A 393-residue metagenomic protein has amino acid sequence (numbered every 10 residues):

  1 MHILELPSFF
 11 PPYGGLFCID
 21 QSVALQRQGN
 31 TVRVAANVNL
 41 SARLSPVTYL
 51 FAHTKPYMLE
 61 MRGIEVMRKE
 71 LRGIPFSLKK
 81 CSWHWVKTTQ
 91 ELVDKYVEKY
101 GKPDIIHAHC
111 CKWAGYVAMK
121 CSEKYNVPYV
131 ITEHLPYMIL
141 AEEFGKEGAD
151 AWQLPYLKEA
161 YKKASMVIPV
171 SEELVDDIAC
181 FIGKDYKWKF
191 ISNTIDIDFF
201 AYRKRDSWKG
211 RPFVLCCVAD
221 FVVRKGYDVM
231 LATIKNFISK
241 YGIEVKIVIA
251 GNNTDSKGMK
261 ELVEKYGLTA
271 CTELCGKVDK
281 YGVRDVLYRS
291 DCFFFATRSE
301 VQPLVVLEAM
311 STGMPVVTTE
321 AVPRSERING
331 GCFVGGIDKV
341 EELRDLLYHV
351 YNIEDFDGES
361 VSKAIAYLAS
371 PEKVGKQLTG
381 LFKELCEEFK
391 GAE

Functional and structural regions predicted by a protein language model:
M1-E60, E393: N-terminal subdomain of nucleotide-sugar transferases
L4, I168, S207-K225, L231-I234 (+1 more regions): Conserved donor-binding/catalytic core segment of Leloir-type glycosyltransferases
V127-V130, M138-E159, I197-F199: Nucleotide-sugar donor phosphate/pyrophosphate-binding loop at the beta->alpha transition of glycosyltransferases
E173, T194: Carbohydrate-associated surface elements
K260-V278: Nucleotide-activated donor-binding/catalytic signature segment of Leloir-type glycosyltransferases, i.e., the conserved
R298: Aromatic "clamp/platform" in nucleotide-sugar-dependent glycosyltransferases that forms part of the donor/acceptor
V306, P315-T318: Short hydrophobic beta-strand element within catalytic cores of glycosyltransferases and related nucleotide-activated
C332-E341, Y348-D355: Conserved acidic donor-binding segment of nucleotide-sugar-dependent glycosyltransferases
